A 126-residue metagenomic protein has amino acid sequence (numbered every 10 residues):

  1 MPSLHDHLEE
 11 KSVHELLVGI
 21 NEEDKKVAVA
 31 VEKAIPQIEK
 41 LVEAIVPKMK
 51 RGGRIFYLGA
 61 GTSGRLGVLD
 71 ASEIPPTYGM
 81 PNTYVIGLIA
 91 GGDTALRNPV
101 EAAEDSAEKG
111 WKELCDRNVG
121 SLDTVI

Functional and structural regions predicted by a protein language model:
M1-A30: Cofactor-/ligand-binding subdomain signature composed of acidic, glycine-rich, tryptophan-containing flexible loops
L8-S12, Q37, A102-K109: Short secondary-structure boundary/capping elements
E15, K40-A44, S106-E113: Well-ordered alpha-helical segments embedded in enzymatic catalytic cores
V31, P75-I126: Glycine-rich oxoanion-binding loops at beta->alpha junctions
V31-E43: Phosphate-interacting basic helix/loop segments used at nucleotide- and nucleic-acid interfaces
V42-T94: Active-site cofactor/substrate anionic-group-binding motifs, chiefly glycine- and Lys/Arg-rich phosphate-binding loops
